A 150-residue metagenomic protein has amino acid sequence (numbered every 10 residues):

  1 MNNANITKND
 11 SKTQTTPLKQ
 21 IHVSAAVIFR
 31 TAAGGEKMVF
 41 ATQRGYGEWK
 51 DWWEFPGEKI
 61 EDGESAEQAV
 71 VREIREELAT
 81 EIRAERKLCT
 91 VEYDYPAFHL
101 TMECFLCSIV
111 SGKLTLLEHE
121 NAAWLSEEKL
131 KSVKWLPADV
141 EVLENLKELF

Functional and structural regions predicted by a protein language model:
N2-K12, R86-L88: Short Pro/Gly-enriched beta-strand edge/turn motifs at strand-loop
K8, K12-V39: Conserved N-terminal beta-strand and adjoining loop/helix that marks the start of the Nudix/MutT-like hydrolase domain
L18, V71, E81, E85 (+1 more regions): HhH-family (HhH-GPD) DNA N-glycosylase catalytic core used in base-excision repair
I28-F29, A41, C107-I109, W124: Conserved hydrophobic "DFG−1" position in protein kinase catalytic cores
E36-E76: Conserved Nudix-box catalytic region and its N-terminal flanking loop in Nudix hydrolases and closely related
A66-R75, K87, F105, A122: Hydrophobic packing within well-folded, soluble alpha/beta domains
E81-R83, T90-K113, N121-A123, L146: Active-site-adjacent beta-strand/loop module that shapes the phosphate/pyrophosphate-binding cleft
L106, T115-L146, F150: NUDIX/MutT-family hydrolases
